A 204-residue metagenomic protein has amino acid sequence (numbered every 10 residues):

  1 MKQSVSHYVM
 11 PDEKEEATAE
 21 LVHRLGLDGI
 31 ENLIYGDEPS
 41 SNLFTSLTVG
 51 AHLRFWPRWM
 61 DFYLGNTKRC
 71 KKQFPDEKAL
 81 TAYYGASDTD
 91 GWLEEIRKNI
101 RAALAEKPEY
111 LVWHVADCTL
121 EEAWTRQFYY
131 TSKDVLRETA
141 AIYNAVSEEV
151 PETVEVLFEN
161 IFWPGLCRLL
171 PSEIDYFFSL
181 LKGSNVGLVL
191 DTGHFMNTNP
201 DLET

Functional and structural regions predicted by a protein language model:
M1-E94: N-terminal pre-domain/capping segments
V9-P11, I34-G36, F55-P57, V115-T119 (+2 more regions): Active-site-proximal loop/turn and secondary-structure-junction residues that shape catalytic pockets, frequently
V22, I30, L111, V156 (+1 more regions): Conserved, mostly hydrophobic/aromatic
G85-G187: Active-site acidic/histidine proton-transfer and metal-coordination neighborhood in alpha/beta enzyme cores
N197-T204: A short alpha/beta connector and helix-capping loop motif
